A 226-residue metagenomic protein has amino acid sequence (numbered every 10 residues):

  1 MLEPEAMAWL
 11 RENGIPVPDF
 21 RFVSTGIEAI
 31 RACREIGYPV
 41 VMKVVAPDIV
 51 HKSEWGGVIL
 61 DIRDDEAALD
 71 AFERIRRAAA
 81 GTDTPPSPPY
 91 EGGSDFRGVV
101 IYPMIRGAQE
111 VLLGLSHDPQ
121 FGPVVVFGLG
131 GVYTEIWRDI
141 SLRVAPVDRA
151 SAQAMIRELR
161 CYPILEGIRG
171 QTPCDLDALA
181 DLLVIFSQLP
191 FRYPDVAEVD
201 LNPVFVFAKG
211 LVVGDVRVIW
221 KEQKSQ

Functional and structural regions predicted by a protein language model:
M1-P86, Y90-Q226: ATP-dependent carboxylate/acyl-activation modules
